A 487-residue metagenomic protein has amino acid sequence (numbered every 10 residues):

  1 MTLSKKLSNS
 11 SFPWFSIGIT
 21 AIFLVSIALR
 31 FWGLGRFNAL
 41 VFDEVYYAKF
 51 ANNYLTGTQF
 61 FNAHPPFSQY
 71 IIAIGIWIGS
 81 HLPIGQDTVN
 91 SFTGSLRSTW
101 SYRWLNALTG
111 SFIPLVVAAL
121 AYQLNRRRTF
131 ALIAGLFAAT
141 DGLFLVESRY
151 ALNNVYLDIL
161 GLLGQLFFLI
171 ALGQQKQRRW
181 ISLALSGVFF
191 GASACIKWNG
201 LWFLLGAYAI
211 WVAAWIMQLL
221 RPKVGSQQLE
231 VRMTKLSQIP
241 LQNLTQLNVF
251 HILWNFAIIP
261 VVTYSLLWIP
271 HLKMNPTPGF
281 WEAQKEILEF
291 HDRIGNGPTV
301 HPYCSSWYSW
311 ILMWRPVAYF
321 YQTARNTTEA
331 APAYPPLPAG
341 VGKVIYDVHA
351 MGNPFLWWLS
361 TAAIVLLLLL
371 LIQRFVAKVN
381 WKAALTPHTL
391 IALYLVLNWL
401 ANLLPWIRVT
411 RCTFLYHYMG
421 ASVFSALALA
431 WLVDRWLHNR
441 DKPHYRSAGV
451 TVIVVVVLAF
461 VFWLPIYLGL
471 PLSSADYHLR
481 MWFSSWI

Functional and structural regions predicted by a protein language model:
T2-K5, A209, W215-L219, K223 (+6 more regions): Transmembrane helical bundles and short interhelical boundary loops of multi-pass, membrane-embedded
T20, L24, F92, W100-N125 (+1 more regions): Transmembrane-helix motifs of polytopic, lipid-linked glycan transferases
S26, A134-A139, V146, F190 (+1 more regions): Short helix- or helix-capping micro-motifs that position conserved polar/aromatic residues at function-defining sites
R36-N62, L241-V317, S473-M481: Aromatic-rich transmembrane-lumenal/periplasmic boundary elements in polytopic membrane proteins
V41, N106, L143-L157, I196-N199: Short acidic/glycine- and proline-prone juxtamembrane loop motifs at membrane-interface regions of multi-pass membrane
S68, I72-G79, L96, W100-V116 (+3 more regions): Transmembrane alpha-helices of multi-pass, membrane-embedded glycan-processing enzymes that use lipid-linked
L124-N125, G164-L183, S193, V212-P222 (+1 more regions): Membrane-interface transmembrane helices that cradle and orient dolichyl/undecaprenyl
I181-K197, L403: Membrane-interface alpha helices of multi-pass inner-membrane proteins
